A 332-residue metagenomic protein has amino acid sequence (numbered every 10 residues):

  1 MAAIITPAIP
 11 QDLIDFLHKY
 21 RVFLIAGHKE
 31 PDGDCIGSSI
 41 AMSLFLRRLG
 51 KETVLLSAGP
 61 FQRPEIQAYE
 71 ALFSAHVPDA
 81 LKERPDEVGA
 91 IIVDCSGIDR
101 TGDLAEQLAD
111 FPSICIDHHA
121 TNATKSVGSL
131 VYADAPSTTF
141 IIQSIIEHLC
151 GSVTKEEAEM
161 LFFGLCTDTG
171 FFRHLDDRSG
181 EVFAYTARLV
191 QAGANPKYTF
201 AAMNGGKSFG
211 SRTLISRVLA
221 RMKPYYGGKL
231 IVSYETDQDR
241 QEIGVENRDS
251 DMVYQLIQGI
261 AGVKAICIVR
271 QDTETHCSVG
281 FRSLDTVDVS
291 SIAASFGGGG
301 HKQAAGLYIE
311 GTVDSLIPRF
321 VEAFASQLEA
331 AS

Functional and structural regions predicted by a protein language model:
A2-E30, G37-Q67, E83-V88, T167-S295 (+1 more regions): Hydrophobic helix-and-loop "lid/oligomerization" segment in the mid-to-C-terminal part of catalytic domains
D32-D34, D94, D117, D168: Acidic active-site catalytic centers that drive phospho-/nucleotidyl reactions and related ester hydrolyses
G33-G37, D134-S137, E157, D249: A generic structural signal for residues located within well-ordered alpha-helices of large catalytic or ligand-binding
G33-S39, I98-T101: Short glycine/serine/threonine-rich phosphate/pyrophosphate-binding segments that cradle anionic phosphate groups
A41-S43, Q107-D110, V131-Y132: Glycine-rich, phosphate-binding/catalytic loops in enzymes
E70, S74-G128: Active-site cofactor/cluster-binding pocket
D79-L81, G102-A105, S129-V131, C150-S152 (+2 more regions): A generic local secondary-structure boundary/capping motif
I116-Y185: Short alpha-helices
